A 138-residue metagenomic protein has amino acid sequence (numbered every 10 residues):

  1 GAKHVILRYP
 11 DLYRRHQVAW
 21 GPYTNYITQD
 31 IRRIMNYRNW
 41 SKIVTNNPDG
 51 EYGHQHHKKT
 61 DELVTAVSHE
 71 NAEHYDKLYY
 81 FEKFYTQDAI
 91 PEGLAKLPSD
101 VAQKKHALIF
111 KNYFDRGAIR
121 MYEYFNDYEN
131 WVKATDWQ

Functional and structural regions predicted by a protein language model:
G1-H74: Active-site beta-strand->loop->alpha-helix modules in alpha/beta enzyme cores, enriched in Gly/His/Asp(Glu)
E73-Q138: The feature marks non-catalytic terminal segments
